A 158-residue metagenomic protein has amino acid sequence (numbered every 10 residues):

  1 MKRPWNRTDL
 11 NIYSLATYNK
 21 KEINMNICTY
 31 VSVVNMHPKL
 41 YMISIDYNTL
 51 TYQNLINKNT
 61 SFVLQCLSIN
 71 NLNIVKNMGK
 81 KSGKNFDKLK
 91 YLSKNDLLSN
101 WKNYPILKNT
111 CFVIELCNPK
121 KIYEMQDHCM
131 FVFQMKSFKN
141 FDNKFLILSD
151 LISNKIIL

Functional and structural regions predicted by a protein language model:
M1-L158: Basic, polyanion-binding surface patches
